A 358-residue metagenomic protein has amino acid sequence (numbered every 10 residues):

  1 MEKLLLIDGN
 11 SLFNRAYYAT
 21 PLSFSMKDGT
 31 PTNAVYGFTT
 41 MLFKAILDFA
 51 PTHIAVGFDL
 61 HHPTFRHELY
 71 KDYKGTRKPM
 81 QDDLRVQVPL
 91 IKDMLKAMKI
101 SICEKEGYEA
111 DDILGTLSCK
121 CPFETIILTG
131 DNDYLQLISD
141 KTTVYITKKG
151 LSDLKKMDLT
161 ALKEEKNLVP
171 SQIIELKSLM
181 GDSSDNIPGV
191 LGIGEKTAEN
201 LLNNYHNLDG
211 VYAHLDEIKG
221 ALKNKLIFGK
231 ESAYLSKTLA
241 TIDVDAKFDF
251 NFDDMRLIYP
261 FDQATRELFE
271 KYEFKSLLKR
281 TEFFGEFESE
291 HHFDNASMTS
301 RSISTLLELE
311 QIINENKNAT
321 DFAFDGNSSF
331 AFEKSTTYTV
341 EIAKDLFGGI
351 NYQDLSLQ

Functional and structural regions predicted by a protein language model:
M1-A55, D59, R66: Non-catalytic, usually N-terminal nucleic-acid engagement modules in DNA/RNA processing proteins
D8, V56, L114, D131 (+7 more regions): A residue-level signal for conserved active-site and pocket-lining positions in enzyme catalytic cores
L12-N14, H62-R66, A110, D133-Q136 (+1 more regions): Short, active-site-adjacent cap segments at secondary-structure transitions
P21-S25, G75-F248: Extended two-metal-dependent nuclease catalytic cores across DNA- and RNA-processing enzymes
A34-V35, I46-F49, Q87-K96, L114 (+1 more regions): Basic, polar low-complexity surface loops/patches
T52-F58, S101-E104, E124-L128, D321-D325 (+1 more regions): Short glycine-rich phosphate-binding loop at a beta-alpha junction
H67-D72: Glycine-rich loop at the start of a catalytic domain that most often binds anionic cofactors/ligands
N251-Q358: Long, highly charged low-complexity segments
